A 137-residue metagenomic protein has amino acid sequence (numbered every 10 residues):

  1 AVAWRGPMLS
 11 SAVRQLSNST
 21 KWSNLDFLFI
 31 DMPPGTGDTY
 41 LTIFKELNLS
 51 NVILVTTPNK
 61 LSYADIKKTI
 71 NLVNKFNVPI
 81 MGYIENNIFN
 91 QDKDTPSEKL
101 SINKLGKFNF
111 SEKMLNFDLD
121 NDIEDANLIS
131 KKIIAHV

Functional and structural regions predicted by a protein language model:
A1-D26, K113-I123: P-loop/Walker-type NTP enzyme "switch/lid" segment
S11, N24, D38, K67-I70: Alpha-helical transmembrane segments of multi-pass membrane transport proteins
V13, M32, K45, G82 (+1 more regions): Glycine-rich phosphate-binding loops of nucleotide-dependent enzymes
Q15-F27, T39-K60: Inter-motif core of Ras-like GTPase G domains
M32-Y40, Y63-D65: Short glycine/serine/threonine-rich phosphate/pyrophosphate-binding segments that cradle anionic phosphate groups
L41-F44, I66-K68, D94: Short amphipathic alpha-helical segments
N48-E85: Helical hairpin unit composed of two closely spaced alpha helices linked by a short loop
I70-V137: C-terminal lobe/tail of nucleotide-utilizing enzymes
